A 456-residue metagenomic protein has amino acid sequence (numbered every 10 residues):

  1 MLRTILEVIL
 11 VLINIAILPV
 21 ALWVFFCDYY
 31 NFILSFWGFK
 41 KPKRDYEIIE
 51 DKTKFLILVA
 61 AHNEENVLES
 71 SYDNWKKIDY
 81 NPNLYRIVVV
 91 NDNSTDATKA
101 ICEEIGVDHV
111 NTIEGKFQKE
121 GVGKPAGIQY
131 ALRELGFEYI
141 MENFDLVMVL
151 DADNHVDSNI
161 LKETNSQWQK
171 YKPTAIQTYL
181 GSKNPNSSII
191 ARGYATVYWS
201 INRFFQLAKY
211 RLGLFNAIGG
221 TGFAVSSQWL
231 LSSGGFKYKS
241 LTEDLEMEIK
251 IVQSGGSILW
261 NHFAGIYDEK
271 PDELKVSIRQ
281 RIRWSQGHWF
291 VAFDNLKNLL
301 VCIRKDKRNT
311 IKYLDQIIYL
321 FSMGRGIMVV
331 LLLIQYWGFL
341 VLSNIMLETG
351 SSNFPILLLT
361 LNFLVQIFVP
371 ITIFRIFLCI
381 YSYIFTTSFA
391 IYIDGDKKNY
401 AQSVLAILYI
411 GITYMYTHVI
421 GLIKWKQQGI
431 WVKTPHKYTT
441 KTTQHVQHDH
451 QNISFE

Functional and structural regions predicted by a protein language model:
M1-D73: N-proximal low-complexity "stem/linker" segments adjacent to membrane-targeting elements
Y30-K54, K297-Y313, S343-E456: Juxtamembrane C-terminal module of membrane proteins
T53-L56, R86, E246: Cell-envelope/extracellular polymer assembly enzymes that use nucleotide-activated donors
E69, D96-E103, N159: Acidic helix N-cap motif at the loop->helix transition within catalytic regions of sugar-transfer enzymes
D73-L84: Short, acidic, metal-binding catalytic loop of nucleotide-sugar glycosyltransferases
N91-A100, E114-K116, H155: A conserved acidic beta->alpha catalytic loop
H109-I140, F144, S158-L241, I278 (+1 more regions): Long helical/loop segments within the catalytic core of UDP-sugar-dependent glycosyltransferases, especially the large
V147: Short aromatic/hydrophobic "clamp" motif used to bind/position activated sugar donors
